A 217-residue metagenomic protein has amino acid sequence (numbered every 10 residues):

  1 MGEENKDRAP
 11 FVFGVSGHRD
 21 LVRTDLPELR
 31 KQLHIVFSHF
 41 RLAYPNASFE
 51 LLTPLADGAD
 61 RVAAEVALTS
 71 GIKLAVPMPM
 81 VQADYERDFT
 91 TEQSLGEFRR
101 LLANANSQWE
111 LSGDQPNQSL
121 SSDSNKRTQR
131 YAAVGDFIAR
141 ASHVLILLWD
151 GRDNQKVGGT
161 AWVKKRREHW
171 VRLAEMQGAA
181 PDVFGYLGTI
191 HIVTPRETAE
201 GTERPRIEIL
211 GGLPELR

Functional and structural regions predicted by a protein language model:
G2-L216: Acidic/glycine-enriched connector segments
